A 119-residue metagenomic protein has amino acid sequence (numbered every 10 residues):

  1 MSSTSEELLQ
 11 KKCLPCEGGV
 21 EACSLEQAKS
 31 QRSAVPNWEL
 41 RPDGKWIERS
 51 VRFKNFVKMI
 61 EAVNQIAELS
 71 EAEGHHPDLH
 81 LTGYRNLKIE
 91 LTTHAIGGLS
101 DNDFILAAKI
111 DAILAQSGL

Functional and structural regions predicted by a protein language model:
M1-L119: Long, contiguous binding/interaction regions
